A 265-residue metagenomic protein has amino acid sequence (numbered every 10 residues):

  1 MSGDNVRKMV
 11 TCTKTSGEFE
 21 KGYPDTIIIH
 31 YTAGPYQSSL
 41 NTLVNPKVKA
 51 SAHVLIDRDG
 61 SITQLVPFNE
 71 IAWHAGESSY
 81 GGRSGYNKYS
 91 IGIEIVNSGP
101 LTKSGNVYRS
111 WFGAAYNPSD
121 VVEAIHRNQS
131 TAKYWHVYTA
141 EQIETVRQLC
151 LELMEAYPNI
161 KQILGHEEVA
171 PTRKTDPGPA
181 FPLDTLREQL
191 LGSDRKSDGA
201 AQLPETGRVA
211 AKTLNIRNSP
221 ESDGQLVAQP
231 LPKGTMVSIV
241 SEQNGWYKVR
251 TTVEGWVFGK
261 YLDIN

Functional and structural regions predicted by a protein language model:
S2-N159: Active-site-adjacent loop/helix surface patches within enzyme catalytic domains that shape the substrate-binding cleft
Y157-R173: Acidic/histidine-rich, metal-coordinating catalytic segments
P171-A200: Short, low-complexity, polybasic intrinsically disordered segments
R195-N215, A228-P232, S241-Q243, D263-N265: SH3-family beta-barrel domains
P220-L226: Short alpha-helix capping/helix-loop boundary micro-motifs
G234, Y247-T251: SH3/SH3-like beta-barrel fold
T251-N265: Boundary regions of SH3-family modules and the immediately adjacent low-complexity/disordered segments in eukaryotic
